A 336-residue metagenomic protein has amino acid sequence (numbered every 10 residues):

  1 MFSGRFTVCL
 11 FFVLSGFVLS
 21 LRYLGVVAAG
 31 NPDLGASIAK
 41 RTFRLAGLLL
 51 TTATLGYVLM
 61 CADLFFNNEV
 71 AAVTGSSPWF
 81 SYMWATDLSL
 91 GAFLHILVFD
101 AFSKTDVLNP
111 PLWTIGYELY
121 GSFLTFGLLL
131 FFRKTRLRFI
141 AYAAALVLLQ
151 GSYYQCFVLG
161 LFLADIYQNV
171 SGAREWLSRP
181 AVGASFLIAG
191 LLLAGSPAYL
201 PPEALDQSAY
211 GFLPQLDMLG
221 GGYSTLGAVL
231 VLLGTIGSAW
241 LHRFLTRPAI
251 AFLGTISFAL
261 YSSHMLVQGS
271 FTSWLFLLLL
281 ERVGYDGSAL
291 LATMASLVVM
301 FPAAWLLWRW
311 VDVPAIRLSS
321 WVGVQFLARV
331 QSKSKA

Functional and structural regions predicted by a protein language model:
M1, A46-L119, F123, L230: Membrane-interface helix-loop-helix regions
M1-G25, A46, Y154, T225 (+4 more regions): Functionally critical transmembrane alpha-helices in membrane proteins and complexes, commonly lining
M1-V8, K104-Y117, A145-L159, E175-A184 (+1 more regions): Interfacial loop-to-helix transition and helix-capping segments at the boundaries of transmembrane helices
T7-R41, L48-N68, L161-Y167, V267 (+3 more regions): Juxtamembrane transmembrane-helix termini
S20-A28, L59-A62, L128-L137, F162-G172 (+3 more regions): Structural signal for the C-terminal ends of transmembrane alpha-helices and the immediately following loop
L24-P32, I166-P180, G237-A251, T272 (+4 more regions): Membrane-interface junctions at the ends of membrane-embedded or membrane-associated helices
G116-L146, I166-S178: Solvent-exposed interhelical
A189-V313, K335: Alpha-helical transmembrane segments of multi-pass integral membrane proteins
